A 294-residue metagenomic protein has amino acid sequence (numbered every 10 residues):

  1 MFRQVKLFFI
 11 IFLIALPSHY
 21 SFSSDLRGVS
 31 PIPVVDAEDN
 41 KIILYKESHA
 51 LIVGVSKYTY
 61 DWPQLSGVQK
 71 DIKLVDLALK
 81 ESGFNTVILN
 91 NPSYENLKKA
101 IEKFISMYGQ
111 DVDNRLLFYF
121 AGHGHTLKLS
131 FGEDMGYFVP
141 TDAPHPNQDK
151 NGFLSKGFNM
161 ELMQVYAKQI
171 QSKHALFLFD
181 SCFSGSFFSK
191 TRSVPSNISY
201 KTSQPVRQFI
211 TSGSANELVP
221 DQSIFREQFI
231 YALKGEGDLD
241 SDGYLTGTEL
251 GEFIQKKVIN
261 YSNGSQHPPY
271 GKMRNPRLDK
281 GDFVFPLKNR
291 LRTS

Functional and structural regions predicted by a protein language model:
F2, H19-S294: Cysteine endopeptidase catalytic domains of the caspase/legumain-like
K6-P17: Bacterial N-terminal signal peptides
